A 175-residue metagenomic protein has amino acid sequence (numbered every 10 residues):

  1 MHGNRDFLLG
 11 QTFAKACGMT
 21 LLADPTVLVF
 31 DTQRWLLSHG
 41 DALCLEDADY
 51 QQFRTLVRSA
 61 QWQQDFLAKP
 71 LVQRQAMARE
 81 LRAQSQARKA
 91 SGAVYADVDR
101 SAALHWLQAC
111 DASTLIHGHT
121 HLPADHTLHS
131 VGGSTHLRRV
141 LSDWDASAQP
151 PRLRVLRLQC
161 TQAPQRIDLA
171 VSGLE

Functional and structural regions predicted by a protein language model:
M1, R5-L8, F53, H117 (+1 more regions): Broad hydrophobic/π-residue packing in well-ordered secondary structure
M1-G3, L8, W35-H39, V57-Q64 (+4 more regions): Low-complexity, flexible helical/coil segments
M1-R5, A78-A83, S91, D99-H105 (+1 more regions): Generic detector of short, locally flexible boundary/turn motifs and exposed helical patches
M1-T32: Core catalytic region of metal-dependent phosphoesterases/phosphodiesterases, especially metallo-beta-lactamase-like
G10, L28, L43-L45, S147 (+1 more regions): A generic signature of intrinsically disordered, low-complexity regions enriched in glycine/proline and charged/polar
A16-P25, R34-L36, D41, D47-Q51 (+1 more regions): Conserved beta-sheet core of the metallophosphoesterase superfamily
S38-D99: Active-site-proximal loop/helix segment associated with metal-binding centers of metalloenzymes
R166-E175: Short, solvent-exposed aromatic-acidic interface loops
